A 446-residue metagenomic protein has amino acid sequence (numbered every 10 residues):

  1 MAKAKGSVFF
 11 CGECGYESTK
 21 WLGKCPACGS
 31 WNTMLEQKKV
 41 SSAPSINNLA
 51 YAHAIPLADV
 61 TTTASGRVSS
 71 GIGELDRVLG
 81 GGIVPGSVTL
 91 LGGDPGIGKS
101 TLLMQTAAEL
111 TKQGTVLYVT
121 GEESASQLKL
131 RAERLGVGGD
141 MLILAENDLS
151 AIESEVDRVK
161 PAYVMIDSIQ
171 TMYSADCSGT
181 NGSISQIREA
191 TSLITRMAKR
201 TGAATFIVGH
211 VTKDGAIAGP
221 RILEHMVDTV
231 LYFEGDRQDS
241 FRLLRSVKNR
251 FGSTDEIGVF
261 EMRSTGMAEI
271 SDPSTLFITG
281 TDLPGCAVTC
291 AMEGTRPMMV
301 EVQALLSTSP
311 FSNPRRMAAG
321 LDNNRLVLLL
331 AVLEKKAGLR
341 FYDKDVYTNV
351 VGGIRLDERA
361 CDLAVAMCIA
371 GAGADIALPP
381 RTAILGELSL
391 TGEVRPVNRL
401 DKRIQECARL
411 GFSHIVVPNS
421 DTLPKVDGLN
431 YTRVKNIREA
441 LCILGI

Functional and structural regions predicted by a protein language model:
A2-E13, E17-R77, V84-L90, I97-A107 (+5 more regions): Peripheral, non-AAA+ core regions of ATP-driven protein-machinery
D94, G121: P-loop (Walker A) phosphate-binding loop of NTP-binding proteins
V116-T120: Conserved RecA-like ASCE P-loop NTPase motor core of nucleic-acid helicases/translocases
A125: Divalent metal-dependent catalytic cores for phosphoryl transfer on phosphate-bearing substrates
L144: Conserved SAM-binding strand-loop segment of SAM-dependent methyltransferases
